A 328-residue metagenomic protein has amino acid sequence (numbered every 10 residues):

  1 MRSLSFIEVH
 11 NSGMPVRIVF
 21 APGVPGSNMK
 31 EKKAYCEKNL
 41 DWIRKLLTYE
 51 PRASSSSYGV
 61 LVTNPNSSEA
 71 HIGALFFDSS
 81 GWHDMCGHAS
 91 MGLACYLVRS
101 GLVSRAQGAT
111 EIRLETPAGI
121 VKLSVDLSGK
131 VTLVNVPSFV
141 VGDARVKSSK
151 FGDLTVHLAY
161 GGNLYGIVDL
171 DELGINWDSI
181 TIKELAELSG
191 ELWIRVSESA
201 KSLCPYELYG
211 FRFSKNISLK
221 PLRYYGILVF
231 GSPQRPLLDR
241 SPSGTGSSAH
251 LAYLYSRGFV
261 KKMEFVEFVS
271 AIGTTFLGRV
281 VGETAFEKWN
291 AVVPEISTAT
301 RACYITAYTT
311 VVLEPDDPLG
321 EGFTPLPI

Functional and structural regions predicted by a protein language model:
M1-L158, G166-I328: A glycine-rich beta-to-alpha transition motif near the start of alpha/beta enzyme domains, typified by
G162: Glycine-rich ThDP/TPP pyrophosphate-binding loop and its adjacent helix/strand module within ThDP-dependent enzymes
